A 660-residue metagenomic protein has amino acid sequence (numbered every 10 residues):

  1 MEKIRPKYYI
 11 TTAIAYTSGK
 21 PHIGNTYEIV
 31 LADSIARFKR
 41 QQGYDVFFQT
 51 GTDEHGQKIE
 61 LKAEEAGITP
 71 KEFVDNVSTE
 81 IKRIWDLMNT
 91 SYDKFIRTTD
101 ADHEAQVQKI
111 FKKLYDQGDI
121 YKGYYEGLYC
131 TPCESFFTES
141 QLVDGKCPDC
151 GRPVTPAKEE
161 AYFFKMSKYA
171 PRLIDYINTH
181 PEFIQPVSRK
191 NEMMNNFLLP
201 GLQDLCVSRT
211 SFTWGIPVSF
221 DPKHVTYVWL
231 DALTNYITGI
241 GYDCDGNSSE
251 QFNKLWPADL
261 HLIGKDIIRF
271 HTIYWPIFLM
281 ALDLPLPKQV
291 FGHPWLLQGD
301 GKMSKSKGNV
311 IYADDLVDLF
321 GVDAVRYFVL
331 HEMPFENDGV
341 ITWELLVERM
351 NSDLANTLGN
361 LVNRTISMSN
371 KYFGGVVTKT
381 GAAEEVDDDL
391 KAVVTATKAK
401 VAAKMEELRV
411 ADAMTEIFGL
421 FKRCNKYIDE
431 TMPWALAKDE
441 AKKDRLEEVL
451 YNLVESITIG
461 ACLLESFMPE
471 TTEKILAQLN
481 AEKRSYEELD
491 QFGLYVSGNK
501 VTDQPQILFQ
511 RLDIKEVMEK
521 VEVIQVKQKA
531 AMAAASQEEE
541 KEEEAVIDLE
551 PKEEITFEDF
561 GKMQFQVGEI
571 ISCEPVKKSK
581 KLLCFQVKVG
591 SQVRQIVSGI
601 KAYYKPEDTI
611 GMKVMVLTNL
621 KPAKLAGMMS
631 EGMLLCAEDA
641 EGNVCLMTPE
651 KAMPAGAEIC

Functional and structural regions predicted by a protein language model:
E2-T50, D102-Q106, P156-K371, A413-I417: Structured secondary-structure scaffolds
E2-V77, I96-F111, D116, C133 (+6 more regions): N-terminal catalytic cores of NTP/NDP-binding nucleotidyl/phosphoryl-transfer enzymes
S78-D93: A glycine-rich helix N-cap at a beta->alpha junction
Q117-A170, I174: Cys/His-rich short segments
K122, L345-A383, V393-V501, L617: Helix-rich, typically C-terminal accessory recognition domains appended to large enzymatic cores
Q289-G292, L476-Q478, C584: Beta-strand segments within the central parallel beta-sheet cores of soluble alpha/beta enzyme folds
T472-D559: Intrinsic disorder at enzyme termini
E538-C660: Phosphate-backbone binding interfaces of nucleic-acid-interacting proteins
